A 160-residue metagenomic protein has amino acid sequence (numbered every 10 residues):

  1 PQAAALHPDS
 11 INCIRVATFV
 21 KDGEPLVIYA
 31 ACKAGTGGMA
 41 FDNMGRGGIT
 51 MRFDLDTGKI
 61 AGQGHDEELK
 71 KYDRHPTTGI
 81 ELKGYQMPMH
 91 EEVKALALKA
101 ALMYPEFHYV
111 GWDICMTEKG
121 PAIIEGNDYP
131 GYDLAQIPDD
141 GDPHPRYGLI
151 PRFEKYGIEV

Functional and structural regions predicted by a protein language model:
P1, L98-A101: Short, basic/aromatic recognition patches
P1-G64: Phosphate-binding site of ATP-dependent enzymes
N12-I14, F107-V110: Short beta-strand or tight-loop elements that sit immediately N-terminal to catalytic metal-binding acidic residues
I28-A30, W112, G126: Generic beta-strand hydrophobic packing signal
F53-L55, H65-P76: Solvent-exposed helix/loop surface patches that form functional interfaces
I60-D66, G157-V160: A general structural signal for short secondary-structure boundary/capping elements
K71-A95, L102-Y109, M116-V160: C-terminal active-site "lid" helix and adjoining low-complexity regulatory extension at the edge of ATP-using catalytic
